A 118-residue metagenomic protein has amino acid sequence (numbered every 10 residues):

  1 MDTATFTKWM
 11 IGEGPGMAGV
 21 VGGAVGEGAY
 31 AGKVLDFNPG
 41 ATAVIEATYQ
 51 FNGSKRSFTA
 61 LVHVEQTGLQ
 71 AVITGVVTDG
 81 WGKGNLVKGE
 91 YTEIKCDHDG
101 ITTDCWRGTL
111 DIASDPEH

Functional and structural regions predicted by a protein language model:
M1-H118: Beta-strand-enriched cores of mature, soluble protein domains
